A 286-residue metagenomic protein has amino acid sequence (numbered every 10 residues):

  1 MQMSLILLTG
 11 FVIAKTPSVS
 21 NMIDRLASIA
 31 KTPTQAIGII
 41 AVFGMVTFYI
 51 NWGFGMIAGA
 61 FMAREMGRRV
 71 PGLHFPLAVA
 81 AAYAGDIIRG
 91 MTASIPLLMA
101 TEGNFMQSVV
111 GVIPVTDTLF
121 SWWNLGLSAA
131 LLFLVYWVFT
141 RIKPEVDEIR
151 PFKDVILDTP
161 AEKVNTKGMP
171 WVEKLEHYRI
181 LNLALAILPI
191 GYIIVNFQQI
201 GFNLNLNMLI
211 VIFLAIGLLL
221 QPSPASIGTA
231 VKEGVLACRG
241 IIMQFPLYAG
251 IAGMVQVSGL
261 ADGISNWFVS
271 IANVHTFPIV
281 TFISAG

Functional and structural regions predicted by a protein language model:
M1-S4, F120-Q244: Hydrophobic transmembrane alpha-helices of multi-pass small-molecule transporters
I6-A14, I40-G55, P76-S94, N124-L127 (+1 more regions): Helix-loop-helix module between adjacent transmembrane segments
G10-N21, L219-T229: C-terminal ends of transmembrane helices
A14-A30, E65-P71, R150-F152, G259-F268: Flexible loop linkers connecting adjacent transmembrane helices in multi-pass alpha-helical membrane transporters
I29-M62, I242-S258, V269-G286: Hydrophobic alpha-helical transmembrane segments of multi-pass integral membrane proteins, predominantly secondary
M62-R150: Membrane-core helix-loop-helix motifs of multi-pass transport proteins
F105-V115, F197-N203, V257-S270: Membrane-interface helix termini and inter-helical loops of multi-pass transporters
